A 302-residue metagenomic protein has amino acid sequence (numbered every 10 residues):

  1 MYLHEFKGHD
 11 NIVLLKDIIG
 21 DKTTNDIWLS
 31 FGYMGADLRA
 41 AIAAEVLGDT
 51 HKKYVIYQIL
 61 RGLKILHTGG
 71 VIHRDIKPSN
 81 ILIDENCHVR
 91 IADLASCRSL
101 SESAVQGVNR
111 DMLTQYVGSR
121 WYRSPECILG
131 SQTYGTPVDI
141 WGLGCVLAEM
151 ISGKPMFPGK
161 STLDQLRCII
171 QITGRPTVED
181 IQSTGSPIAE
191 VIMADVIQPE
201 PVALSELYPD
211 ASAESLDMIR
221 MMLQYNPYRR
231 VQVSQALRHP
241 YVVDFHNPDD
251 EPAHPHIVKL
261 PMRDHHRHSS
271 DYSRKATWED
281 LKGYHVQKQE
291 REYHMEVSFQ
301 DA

Functional and structural regions predicted by a protein language model:
L14-N25: Short beta-strand micro-motifs within the conserved protein kinase catalytic domain, predominantly in the N-lobe
T24-D37: Conserved short submotifs of the Hanks-type protein kinase catalytic core that shape the nucleotide-binding pocket
V55-I56: Activation segment signature within eukaryotic-like protein kinase domains
H67-D84: Catalytic-loop of the protein kinase fold
E85-V117: Activation segment/activation loop of eukaryotic-type protein kinase catalytic domains
C127-V138: Conserved end of the kinase activation segment
R175-R220: C-terminal lobe substrate-recognition/regulatory segment of protein kinase catalytic domains
N247-A302: C-terminal intrinsically disordered, low-complexity extensions immediately downstream of enzyme catalytic cores
